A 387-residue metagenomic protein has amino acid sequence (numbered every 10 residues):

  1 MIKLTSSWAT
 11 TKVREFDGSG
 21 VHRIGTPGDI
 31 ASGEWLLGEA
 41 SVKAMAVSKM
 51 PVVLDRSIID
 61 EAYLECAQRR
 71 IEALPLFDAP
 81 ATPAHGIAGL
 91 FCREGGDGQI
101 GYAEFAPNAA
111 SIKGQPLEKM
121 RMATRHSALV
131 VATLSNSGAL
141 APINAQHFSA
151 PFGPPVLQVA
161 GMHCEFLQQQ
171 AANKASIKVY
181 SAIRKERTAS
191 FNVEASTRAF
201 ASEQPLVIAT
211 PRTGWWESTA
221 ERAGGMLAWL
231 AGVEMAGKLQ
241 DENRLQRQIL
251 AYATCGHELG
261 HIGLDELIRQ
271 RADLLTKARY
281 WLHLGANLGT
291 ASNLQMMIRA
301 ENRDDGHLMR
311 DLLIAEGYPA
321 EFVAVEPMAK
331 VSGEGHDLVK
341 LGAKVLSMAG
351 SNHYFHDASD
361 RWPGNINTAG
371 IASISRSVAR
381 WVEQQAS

Functional and structural regions predicted by a protein language model:
M1-K3, D17-P27, Y63, F105-E118 (+6 more regions): Second-shell loop/turn segments in exported
I2, T11-Q115: Noncatalytic luminal/extracellular "stalk/propeptide" segments of secretory-pathway proteins
I2-I30, K43, M50-L54, A139-S149 (+5 more regions): N-terminal capping segment at the start of a domain
W8-T11, E15, A31, W35-E39 (+13 more regions): Extracytoplasmic/secreted proteins, especially bacterial periplasmic and envelope-associated proteins
A40-S41, C92, M120-A123, Q204-H261 (+1 more regions): Alpha-helical metal-binding/catalytic segments enriched in His/Glu/Asp
C66-D97, I143-R222, A231, Q246-Q248: Soluble metallo-hydrolase cores and metallopeptidase-like ectodomains found primarily in the secretory/periplasmic
S202-E203, T254-H353: Metal-dependent peptidase/peptidase-like ectodomains
R247-I249, Y354-S387: His/Asp/Glu-rich mid-to-C-terminal helical/loop segments that flank catalytic regions of hydrolases
